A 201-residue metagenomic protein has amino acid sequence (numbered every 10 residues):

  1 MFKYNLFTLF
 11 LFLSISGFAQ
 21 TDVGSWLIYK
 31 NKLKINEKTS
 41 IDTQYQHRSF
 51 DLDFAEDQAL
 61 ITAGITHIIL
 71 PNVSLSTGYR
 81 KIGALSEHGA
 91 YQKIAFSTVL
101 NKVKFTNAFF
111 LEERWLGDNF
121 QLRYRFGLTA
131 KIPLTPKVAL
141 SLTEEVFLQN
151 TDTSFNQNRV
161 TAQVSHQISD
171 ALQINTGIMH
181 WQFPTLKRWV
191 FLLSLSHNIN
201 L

Functional and structural regions predicted by a protein language model:
S14-S16: N-terminal signal peptide c-region/cleavage motif recognized by signal peptidases
Q20-S74: Start-of-domain marker
V23-S25, D57-I61, S86-A90, F120-Y124 (+2 more regions): Residues that define the transmembrane beta-barrel architecture of outer-membrane proteins
Y29-N31, A63-H67, Q92-F96, F126-I132 (+2 more regions): Residues on the lipid-exposed face of transmembrane beta-strands in outer-membrane beta-barrel proteins
K38-T43, P71-T77, N101-F105, P136-L140 (+2 more regions): Repeated loop/turn-to-beta-strand initiation elements of outer-membrane beta-barrel proteins
Y45-D51, Y79-G83, T98-L100, L111-W115 (+3 more regions): Transmembrane beta-strands of outer-membrane beta-barrel pores
A95-S97, K102-V146: Detector for outer-membrane/organellar transmembrane beta-barrel domains, recognizing the amphipathic beta-strand
L142, S154-L201: Predominantly the C-terminal beta-signal and adjacent terminal strand-loop region of outer-membrane beta-barrel
